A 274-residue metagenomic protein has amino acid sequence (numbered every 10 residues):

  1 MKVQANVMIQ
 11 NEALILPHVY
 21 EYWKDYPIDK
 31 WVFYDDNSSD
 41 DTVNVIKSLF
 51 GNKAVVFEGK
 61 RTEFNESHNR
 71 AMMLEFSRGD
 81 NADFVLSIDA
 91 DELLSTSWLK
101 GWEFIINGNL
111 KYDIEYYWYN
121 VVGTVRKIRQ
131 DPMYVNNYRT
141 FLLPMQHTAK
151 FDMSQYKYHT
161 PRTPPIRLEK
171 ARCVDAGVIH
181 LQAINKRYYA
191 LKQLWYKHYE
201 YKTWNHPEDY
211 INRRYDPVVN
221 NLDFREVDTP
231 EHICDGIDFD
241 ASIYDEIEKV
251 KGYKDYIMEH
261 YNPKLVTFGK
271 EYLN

Functional and structural regions predicted by a protein language model:
K2-Q4: Cell-envelope/extracellular polymer assembly enzymes that use nucleotide-activated donors
N11-P27: Short, well-formed alpha-helical segments that are part of the catalytic scaffolds of diverse glycosyltransferases
Y22, Y34-I46, R61-E63: A conserved acidic beta->alpha catalytic loop
P27-I28, N81, L110: Short loop/turn motifs at secondary-structure junctions
V45-D83, S87: Active-site-proximal specificity loops/subdomain of glycosyltransferases
S67-A71, T96-N274: Catalytic-site signature of metal-activated, phosphate-bearing donor transferases, centered on the GT-A/GT-A-like
D89-L93: The conserved acidic donor/metal-binding loop of glycosyltransferases
